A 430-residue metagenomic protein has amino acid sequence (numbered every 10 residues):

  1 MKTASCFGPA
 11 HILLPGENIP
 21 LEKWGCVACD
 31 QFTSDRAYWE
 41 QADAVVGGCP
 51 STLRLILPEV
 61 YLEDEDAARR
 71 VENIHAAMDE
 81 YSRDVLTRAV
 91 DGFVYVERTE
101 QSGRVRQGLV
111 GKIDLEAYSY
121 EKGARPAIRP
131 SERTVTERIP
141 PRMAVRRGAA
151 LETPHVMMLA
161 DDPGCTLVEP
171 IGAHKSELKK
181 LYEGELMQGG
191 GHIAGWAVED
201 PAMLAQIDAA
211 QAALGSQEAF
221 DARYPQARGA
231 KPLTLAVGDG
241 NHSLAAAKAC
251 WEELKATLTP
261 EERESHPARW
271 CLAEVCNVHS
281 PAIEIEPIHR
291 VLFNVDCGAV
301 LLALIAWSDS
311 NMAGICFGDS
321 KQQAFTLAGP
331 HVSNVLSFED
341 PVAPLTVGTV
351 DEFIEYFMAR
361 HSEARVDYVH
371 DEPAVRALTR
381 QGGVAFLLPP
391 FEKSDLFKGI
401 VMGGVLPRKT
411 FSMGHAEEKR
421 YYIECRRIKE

Functional and structural regions predicted by a protein language model:
M1-G190, G195-E199, A219-Y224, F391-L406 (+2 more regions): N-terminal extension/subdomain marker
S51-L53, P154-V156, L233, A268-E274 (+3 more regions): Structural beta-strand/beta-sheet cores of well-ordered domains, especially the beta-sheet scaffolds that support
A150, E199-A202, Q206, L235-H242: Short, contiguous, pocket-lining structural segments that sit at or immediately flank catalytic/ligand-binding sites
M158, G240, L378-T379, I423: A residue-level signal for conserved active-site and pocket-lining positions in enzyme catalytic cores
L159, V237-G238, E274, L387-P389: Short beta-strand segments
A213-L258, R263: Active-site beta-strand/loop microenvironment that shapes enzyme catalytic pockets
N241-I305: Catalytic or ion-translocation cores adjacent to nucleophile or general acid/base/metal-coordination motifs in diverse
L292-T410: C-terminal catalytic or substrate-handling cores of phosphate/nucleotide- and metal-cofactor-dependent proteins acting
